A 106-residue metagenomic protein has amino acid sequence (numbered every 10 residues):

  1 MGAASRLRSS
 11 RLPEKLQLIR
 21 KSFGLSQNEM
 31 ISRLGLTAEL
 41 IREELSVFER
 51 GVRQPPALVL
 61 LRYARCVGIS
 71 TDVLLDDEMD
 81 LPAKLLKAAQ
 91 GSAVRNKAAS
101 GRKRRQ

Functional and structural regions predicted by a protein language model:
M1-F23, D72: A short, Lys/Arg-rich alpha-helix, primarily the initiator
M1-R6, R65, L75-Q106: Short, charged recognition helix plus adjacent turn of helix-turn-helix-like nucleic-acid-binding domains
R11-E14, L25, L40, P55-L58: Residue-level signal for the short linker/turn that defines the boundary of a DNA-recognition helix
E14-G35, R62: Short basic helix-loop element that most often maps to the first helix and adjoining turn of HTH DNA-binding modules
L34, E49, V59, L75-E78: DNA major-groove recognition helix of helix-turn-helix
G35-Q54: Recognition helix of helix-turn-helix/homeodomain-like DNA-binding domains that insert into the DNA major groove
V52, P56-V73: DNA major-groove recognition helix of helix-turn-helix/homeodomain DNA-binding modules
